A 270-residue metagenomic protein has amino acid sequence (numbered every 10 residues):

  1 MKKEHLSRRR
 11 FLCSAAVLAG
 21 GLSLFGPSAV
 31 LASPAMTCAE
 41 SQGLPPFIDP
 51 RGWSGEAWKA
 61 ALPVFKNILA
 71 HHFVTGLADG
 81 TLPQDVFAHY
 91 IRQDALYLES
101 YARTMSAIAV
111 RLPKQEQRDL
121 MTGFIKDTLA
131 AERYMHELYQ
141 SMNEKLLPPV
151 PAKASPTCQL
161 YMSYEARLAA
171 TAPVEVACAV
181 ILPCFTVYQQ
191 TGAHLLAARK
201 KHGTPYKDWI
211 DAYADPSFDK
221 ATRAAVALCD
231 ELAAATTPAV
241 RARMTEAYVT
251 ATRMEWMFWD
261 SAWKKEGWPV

Functional and structural regions predicted by a protein language model:
K2-A19: N-terminal secretory signal peptides and thylakoid transit peptides that target proteins across membranes
G26-D49: C-terminal segment of N-terminal export signals and the immediately downstream linker at the start of the mature
L44-V74, K153, P216-V226: Acidic, low-complexity proline/glycine-rich segments
L62-N67, T81-R111, A130, A179-Q189 (+1 more regions): Alpha-helical bundle segments that constitute or directly flank the non-heme di-iron/ferroxidase center
F73-D79, E165-R167, E231-P238: Short, charged/polar, low-complexity loop and linker segments that flank or interrupt alpha-helical bundles
E116-K220, V249, R253: Active-site-proximal alpha-helical scaffolds that flank and shape metal-associated catalytic sites
F218-Y248: Long amphipathic all-alpha helical oligomerization modules
M244-V270: Acidic, carboxylate-rich catalytic segments that either coordinate divalent cations
